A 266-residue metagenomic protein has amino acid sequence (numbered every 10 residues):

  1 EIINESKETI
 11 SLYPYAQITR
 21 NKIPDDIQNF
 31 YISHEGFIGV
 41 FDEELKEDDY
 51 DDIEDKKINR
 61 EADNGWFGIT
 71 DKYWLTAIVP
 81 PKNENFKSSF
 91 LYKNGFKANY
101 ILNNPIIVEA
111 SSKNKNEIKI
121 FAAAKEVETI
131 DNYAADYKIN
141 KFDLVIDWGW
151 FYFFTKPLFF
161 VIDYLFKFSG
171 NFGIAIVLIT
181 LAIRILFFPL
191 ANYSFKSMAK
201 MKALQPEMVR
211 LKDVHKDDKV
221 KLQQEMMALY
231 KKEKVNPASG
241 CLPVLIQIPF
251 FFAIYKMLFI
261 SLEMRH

Functional and structural regions predicted by a protein language model:
E1-K141: Soluble non-transmembrane domains of integral membrane proteins
E1-N4, I248, R265-H266: Short intrinsically disordered, low-complexity coil segments enriched in acidic
A98, E263-H266: Short, intrinsically disordered, charge-balanced linker/junction segments flanking boundaries in proteins
P105, W148-Y152, F195: Generic amphipathic alpha-helical segments used as scaffolds and interaction surfaces in large, multi-domain proteins
S111, I185-M264: Membrane-interface amphipathic helices and adjacent TM-edge segments
K115-K119, A175, G240: Beta-sheet entry/capping signal
A123-A175, H266: Interfacial loop/helix-cap signal at membrane boundaries in integral membrane proteins
